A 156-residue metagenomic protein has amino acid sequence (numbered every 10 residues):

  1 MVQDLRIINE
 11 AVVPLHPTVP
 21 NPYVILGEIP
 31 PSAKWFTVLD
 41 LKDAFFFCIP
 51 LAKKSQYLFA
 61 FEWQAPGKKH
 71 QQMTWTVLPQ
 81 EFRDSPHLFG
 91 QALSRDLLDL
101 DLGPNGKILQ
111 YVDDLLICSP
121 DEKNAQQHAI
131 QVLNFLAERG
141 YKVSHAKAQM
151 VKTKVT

Functional and structural regions predicted by a protein language model:
M1-T156: Retroelement reverse transcriptase polymerase core
